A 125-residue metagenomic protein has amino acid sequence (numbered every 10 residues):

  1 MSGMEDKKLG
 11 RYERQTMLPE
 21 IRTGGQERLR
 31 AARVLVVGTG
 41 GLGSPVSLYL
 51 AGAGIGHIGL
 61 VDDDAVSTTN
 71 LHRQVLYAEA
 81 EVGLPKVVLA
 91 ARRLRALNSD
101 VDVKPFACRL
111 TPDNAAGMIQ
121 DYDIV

Functional and structural regions predicted by a protein language model:
M1-V125: Adenine nucleotide-associated cytosolic modules
